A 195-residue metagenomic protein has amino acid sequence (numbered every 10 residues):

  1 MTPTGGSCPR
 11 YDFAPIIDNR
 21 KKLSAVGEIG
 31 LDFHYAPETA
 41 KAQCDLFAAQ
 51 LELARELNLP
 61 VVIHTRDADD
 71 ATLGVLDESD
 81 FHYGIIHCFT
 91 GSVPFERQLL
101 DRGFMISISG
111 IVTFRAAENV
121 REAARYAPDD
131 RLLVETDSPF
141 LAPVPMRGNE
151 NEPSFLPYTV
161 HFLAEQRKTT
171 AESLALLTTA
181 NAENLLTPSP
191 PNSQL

Functional and structural regions predicted by a protein language model:
M1-C8, T113-A117: Acyl-group handling in specialized metabolite and lipid biosynthesis
T2, G30-D32, R66, M105 (+3 more regions): Catalytic metal-binding/acid-base residues of hydrolase active sites
G6-R102, E122-A123, A127, P145-S154 (+2 more regions): Divalent metal-binding pocket/active-site signature
L53, S154-L195: Mid-to-C-terminal alpha-helical segments outside catalytic/metal-binding sites
D70-A71, R115-A116, A180: Short secondary-structure capping/turn micro-motifs that flank functional sites
L73-V75, E118, E183: Short Asp/Glu-rich motifs
R102-T169: Glycine-rich, positively charged active-site loop/lid region within alpha/beta enzyme cores that binds and organizes
